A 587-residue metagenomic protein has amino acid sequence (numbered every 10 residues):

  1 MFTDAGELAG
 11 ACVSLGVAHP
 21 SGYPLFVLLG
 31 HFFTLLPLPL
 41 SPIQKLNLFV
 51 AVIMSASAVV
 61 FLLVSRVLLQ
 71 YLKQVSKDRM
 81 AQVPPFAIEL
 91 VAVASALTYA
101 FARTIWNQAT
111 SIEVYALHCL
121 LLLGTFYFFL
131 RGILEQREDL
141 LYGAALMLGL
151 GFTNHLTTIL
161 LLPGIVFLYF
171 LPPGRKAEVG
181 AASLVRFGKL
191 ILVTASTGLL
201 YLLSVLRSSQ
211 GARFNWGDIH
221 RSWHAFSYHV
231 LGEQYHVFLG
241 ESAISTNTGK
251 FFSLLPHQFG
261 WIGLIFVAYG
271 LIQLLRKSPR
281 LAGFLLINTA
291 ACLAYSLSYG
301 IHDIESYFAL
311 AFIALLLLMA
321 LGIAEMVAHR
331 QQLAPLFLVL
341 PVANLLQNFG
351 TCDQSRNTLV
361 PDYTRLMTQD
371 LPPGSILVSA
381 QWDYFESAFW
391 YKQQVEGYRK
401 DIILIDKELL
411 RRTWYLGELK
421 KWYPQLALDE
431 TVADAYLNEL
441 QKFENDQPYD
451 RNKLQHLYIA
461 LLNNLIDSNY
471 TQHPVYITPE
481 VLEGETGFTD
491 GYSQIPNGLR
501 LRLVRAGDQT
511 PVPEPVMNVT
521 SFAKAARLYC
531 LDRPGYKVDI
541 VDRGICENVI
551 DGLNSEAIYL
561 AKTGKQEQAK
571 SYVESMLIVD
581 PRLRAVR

Functional and structural regions predicted by a protein language model:
A11-S14, S95-L97, L140-N154, V166: Membrane-interface alpha helices of multi-pass inner-membrane proteins
L15, P39-N47, V75-P85, A92-C119 (+6 more regions): Aromatic- and kink-enriched transmembrane "portal" helix at the membrane-lumen/periplasm boundary that abuts
L48-A81, L121-F128, L317-L321: Transmembrane-helix motifs of polytopic, lipid-linked glycan transferases
L69, Q74, M80-F86, A109 (+3 more regions): Membrane-interface transmembrane helices that cradle and orient dolichyl/undecaprenyl
Y115, I159, L168-K277: Transmembrane-lumen/periplasm boundary regions of multi-pass, lipid-linked membrane glycan transferases
L275-P279, L321-Q347: Signature aromatic-anchored transmembrane alpha helix within multi-pass, membrane-resident enzymes that catalyze glycan
G283-F284, A290, A294-V327: Hydrophobic/aromatic-rich transmembrane helices and adjacent perimembrane loops
R365-I376, E396-R587: C-terminal luminal/periplasmic domains and tails of membrane-associated envelope-modifying transferases
